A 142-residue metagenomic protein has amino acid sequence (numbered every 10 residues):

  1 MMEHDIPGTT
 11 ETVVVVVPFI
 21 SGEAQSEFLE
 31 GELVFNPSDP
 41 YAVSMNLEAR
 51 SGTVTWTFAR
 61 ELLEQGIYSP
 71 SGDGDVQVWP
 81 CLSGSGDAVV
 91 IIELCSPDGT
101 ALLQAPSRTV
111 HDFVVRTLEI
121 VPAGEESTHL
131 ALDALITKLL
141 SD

Functional and structural regions predicted by a protein language model:
M1-A42: Charge-rich, low-complexity N-terminal segments
F19-E23, L47-S51, L94-S96: Short acidic, glycine-rich loop/turn motifs
Q25-S71: Short, well-structured hydrophobic secondary-structure segments
F28-E30, D87-V89, T100: Short, surface-exposed coil-to-beta transition loops
V43-M45, V90-L94, L103: Generic recognition of long tandem-repeat/solenoid scaffolds
G52-P97: Short, internal acidic amphipathic alpha-helical interface segments that mediate docking to partner proteins
C95-D142: Mixed-charge, glycine-accented linear interaction segment located at domain edges/termini
